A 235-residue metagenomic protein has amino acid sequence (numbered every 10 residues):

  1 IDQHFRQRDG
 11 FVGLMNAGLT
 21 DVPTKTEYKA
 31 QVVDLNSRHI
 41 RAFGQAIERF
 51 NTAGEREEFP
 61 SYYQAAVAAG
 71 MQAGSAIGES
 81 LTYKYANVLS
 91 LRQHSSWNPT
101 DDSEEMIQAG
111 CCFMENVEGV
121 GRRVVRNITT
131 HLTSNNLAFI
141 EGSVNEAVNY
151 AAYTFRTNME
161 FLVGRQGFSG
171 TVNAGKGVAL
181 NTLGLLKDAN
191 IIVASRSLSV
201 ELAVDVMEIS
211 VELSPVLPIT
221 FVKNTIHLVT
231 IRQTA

Functional and structural regions predicted by a protein language model:
I1-Q166, N173-G175, T182, I191: A glycine- and small-residue-enriched flexible loop/hinge signal that marks low-structured segments
G13, A151, L198, I209-V211: Generic structural hydrophobic/aromatic packing signal, biased to beta-strands
G167-E208: C-terminal structured domain segments
V200-A235: C-terminal edge-of-domain segments
